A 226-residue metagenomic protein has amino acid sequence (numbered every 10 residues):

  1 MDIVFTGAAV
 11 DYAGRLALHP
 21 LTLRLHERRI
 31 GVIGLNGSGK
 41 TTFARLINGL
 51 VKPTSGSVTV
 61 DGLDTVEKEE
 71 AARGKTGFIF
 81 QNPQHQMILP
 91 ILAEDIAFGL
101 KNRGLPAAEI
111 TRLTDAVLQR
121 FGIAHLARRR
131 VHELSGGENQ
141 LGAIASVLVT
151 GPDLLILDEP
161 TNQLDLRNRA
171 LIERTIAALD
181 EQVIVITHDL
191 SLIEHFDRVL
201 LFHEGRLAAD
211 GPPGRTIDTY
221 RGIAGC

Functional and structural regions predicted by a protein language model:
I3-F5, L18: Conserved structural motif at the start of ABC-family nucleotide-binding domains
N48: Helix-to-loop junction immediately C-terminal to a conserved catalytic motif
G56-E67, A72: Conserved ABC transporter NBD signature motif
A108-L126: Conserved ABC ATPase "signature" region
R130-L134, E138: Conserved ABC ATPase signature
L155-E159: Catalytic Walker B motif of ABC-type/P-loop ATPase nucleotide-binding domains
R206-C226: Conserved beta-strand-loop-alpha-helix hinge in the C-terminal portion of ABC ATPase nucleotide-binding domains
